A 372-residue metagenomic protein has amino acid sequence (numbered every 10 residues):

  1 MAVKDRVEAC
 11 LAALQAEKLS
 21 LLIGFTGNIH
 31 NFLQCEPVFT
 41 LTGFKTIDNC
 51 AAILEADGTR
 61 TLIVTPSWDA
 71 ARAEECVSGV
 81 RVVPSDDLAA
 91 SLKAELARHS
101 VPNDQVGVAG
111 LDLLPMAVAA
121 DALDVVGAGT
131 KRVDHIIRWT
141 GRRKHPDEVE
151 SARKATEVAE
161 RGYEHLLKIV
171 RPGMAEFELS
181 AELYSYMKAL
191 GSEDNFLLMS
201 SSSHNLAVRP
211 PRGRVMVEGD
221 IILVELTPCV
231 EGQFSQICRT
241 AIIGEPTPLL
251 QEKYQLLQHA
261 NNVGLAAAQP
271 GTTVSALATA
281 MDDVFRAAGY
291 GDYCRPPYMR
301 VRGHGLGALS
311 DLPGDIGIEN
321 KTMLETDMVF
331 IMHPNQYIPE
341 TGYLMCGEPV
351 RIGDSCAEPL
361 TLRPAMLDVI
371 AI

Functional and structural regions predicted by a protein language model:
M1-I372: Active-site neighborhoods and metal-handling regions in enzymes and metal-associated proteins
